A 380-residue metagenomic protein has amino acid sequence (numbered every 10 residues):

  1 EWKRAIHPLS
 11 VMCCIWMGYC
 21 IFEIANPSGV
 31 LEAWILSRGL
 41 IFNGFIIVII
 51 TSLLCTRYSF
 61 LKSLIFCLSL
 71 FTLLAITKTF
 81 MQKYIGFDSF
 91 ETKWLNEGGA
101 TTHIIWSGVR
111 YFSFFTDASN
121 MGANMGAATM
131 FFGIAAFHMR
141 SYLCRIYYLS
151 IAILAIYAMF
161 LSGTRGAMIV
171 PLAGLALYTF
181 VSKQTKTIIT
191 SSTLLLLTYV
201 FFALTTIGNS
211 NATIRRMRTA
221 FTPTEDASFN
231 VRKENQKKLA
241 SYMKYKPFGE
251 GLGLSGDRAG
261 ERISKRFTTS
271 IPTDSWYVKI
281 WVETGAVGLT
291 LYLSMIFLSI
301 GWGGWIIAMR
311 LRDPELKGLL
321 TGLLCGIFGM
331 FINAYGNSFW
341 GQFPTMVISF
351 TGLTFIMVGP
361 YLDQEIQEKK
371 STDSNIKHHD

Functional and structural regions predicted by a protein language model:
E1-I21, E32, S59-K62, F66 (+4 more regions): Transmembrane signal-anchor hairpin modules in multi-pass inner-membrane enzymes, especially those that act on
E1-W2, A25, I50-F60, G133-S141 (+3 more regions): Structural signal for the C-terminal ends of transmembrane alpha-helices and the immediately following loop
P8-G18, V30-L53, F66, T72: Aromatic-anchored transmembrane helix interface
C14-I24, I46, K62-L95, G99-S107 (+6 more regions): Alpha-helical transmembrane segments of multi-pass inner-membrane proteins
S113, D117-S119, A155-A158, P247 (+3 more regions): A conserved mid-to-late transmembrane alpha helix and its immediate loop/hinge that forms the functional core
Y147, A176-T179, I189, T284-F331: Hydrophobic transmembrane alpha-helices and their immediate junctions
G208, R218-K237, S241-T284, W305-R310: Long extracytoplasmic/lumenal interhelical loops at the membrane interface of multi-pass membrane proteins
G322-D380: Transmembrane alpha-helices of multi-pass inner-membrane enzymes
